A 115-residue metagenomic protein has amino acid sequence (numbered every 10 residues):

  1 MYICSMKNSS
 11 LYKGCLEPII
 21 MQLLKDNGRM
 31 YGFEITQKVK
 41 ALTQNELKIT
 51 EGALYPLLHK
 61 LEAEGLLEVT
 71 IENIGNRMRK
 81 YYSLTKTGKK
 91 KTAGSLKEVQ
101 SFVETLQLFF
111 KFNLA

Functional and structural regions predicted by a protein language model:
M1-K7: Short, intrinsically disordered or compositionally biased N-terminal tails of bacterial proteins
S9-S10, G65-L67, A115: Short, contiguous hydrophobic alpha-helices characteristic of membrane insertion segments
S10-A53: N-terminal helix-turn-helix DNA-binding core of bacterial DNA-binding proteins
L54-L61: Basic amphipathic alpha-helical segments that dock to polyanions
E62-M78, S83: Beta-hairpin "wing" of winged helix-turn-helix
R77-L96: Basic, amphipathic "hinge/linker" alpha-helix immediately C-terminal to the N-terminal HTH DNA-binding motif
K90-A115: Amphipathic alpha-helical dimerization/coiled-coil segments that flank or bridge DNA-binding/regulatory modules
